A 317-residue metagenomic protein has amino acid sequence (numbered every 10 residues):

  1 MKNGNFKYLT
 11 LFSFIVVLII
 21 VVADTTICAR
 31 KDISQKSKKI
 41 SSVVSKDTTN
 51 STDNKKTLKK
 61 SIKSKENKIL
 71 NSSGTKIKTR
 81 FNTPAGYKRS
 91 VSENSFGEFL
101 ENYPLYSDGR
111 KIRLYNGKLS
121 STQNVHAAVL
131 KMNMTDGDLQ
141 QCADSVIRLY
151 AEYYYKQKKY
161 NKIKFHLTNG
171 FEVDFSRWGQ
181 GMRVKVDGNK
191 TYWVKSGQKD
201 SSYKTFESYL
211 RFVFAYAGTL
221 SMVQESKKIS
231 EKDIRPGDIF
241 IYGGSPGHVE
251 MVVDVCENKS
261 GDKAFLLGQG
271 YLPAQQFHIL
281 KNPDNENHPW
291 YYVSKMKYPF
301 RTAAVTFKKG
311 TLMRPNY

Functional and structural regions predicted by a protein language model:
M1-R30: Sec-dependent N-terminal signal peptides
C28-R30, S34-N133, Q140: Cationic-aromatic interfacial patches
K131, D136-K227: Extracellular-facing segments of soluble proteins and assemblies that are Gly/Ser/Thr-biased and enriched in aromatics
Y155-K159, V249, N258-D262, Q276-H278: Substrate-binding/catalytic groove segments of enzymes that remodel or degrade extracellular structural polymers
H166, I241-G243, G270: A generic structural motif
Y203-G261: ...with weaker cross-activation on analogous glycine-rich loops/strands in unrelated enzymes
K263-Y317: Low-complexity, Gly/Ser/Thr/Pro-rich intrinsically disordered linker/tail segments
